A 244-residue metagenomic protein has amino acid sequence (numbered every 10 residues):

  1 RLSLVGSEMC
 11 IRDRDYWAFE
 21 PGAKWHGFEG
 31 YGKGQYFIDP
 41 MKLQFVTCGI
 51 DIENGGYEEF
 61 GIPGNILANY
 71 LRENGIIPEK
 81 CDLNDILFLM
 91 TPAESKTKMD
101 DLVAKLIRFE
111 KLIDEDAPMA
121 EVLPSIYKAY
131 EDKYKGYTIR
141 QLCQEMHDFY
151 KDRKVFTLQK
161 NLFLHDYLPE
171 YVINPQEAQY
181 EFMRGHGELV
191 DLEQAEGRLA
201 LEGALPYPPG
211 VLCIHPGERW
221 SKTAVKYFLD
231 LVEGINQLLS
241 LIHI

Functional and structural regions predicted by a protein language model:
R1-G6, I11, H243: Single conserved hydrophobic/aromatic residue that forms the stacking wall/gate of nucleotide- or nucleobase-binding
E8-E218, T223, Y227-L239: Conserved C-terminal alpha-helix-loop-beta "cap" of PLP-dependent enzymes that closes/shapes the active-site mouth
